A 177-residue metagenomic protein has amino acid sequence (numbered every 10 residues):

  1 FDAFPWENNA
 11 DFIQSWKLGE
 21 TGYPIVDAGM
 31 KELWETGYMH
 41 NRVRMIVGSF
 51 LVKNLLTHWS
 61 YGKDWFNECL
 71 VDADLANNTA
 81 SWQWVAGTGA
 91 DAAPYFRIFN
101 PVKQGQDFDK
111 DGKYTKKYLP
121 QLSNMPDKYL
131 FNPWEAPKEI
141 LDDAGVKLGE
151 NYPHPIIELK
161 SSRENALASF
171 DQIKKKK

Functional and structural regions predicted by a protein language model:
F1-K177: C-terminal catalytic domain of photolyase/cryptochrome flavoproteins, centering on the FAD-binding pocket
